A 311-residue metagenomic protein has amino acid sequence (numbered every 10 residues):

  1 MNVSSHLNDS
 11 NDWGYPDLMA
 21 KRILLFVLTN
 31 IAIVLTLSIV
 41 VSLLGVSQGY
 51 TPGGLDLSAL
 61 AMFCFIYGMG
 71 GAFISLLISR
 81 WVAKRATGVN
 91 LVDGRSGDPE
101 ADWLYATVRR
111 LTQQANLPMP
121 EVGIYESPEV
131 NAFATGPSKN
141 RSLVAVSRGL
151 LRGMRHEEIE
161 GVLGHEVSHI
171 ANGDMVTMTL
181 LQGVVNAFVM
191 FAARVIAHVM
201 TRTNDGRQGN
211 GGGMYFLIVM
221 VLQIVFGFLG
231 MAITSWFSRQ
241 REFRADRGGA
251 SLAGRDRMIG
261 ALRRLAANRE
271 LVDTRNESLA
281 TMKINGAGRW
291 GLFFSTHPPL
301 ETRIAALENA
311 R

Functional and structural regions predicted by a protein language model:
N2-S38, S42, S47-G54, L60-L217 (+1 more regions): Polar-ligand-bearing catalytic/cofactor-coordination segments of membrane-embedded or membrane-tethered inner-membrane
V225: A contiguous binding-surface segment within folded domains or other stable secondary-structure elements
